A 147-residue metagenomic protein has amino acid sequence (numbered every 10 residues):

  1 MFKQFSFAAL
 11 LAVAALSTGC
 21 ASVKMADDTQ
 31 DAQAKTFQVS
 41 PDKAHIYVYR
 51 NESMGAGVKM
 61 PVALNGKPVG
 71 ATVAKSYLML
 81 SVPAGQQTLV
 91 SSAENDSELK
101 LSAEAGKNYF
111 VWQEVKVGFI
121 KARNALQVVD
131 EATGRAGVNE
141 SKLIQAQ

Functional and structural regions predicted by a protein language model:
M1-A21: Sec-dependent bacterial lipoprotein signal peptides
C20-Q147: Short loop/turn and low-complexity linker motifs enriched in small/turn-promoting residues
